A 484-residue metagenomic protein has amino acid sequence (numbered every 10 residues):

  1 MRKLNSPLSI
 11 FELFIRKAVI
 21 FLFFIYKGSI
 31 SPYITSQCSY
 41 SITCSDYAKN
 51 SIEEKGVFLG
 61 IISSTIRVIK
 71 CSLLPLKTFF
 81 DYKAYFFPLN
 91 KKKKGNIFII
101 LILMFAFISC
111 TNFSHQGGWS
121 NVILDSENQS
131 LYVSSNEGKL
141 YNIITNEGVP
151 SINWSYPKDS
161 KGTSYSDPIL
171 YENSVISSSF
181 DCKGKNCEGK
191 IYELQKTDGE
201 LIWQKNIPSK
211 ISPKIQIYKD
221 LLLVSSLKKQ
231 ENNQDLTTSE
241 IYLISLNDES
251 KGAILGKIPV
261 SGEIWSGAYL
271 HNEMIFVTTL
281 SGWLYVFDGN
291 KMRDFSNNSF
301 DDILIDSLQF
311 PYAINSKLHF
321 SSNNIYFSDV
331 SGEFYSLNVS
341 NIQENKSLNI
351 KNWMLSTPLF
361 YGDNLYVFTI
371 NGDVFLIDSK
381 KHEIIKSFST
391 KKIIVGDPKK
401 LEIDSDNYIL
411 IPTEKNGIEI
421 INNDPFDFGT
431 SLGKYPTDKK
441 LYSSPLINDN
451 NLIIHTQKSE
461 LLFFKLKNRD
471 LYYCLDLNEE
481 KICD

Functional and structural regions predicted by a protein language model:
M1-R16, Y47-F58: Compositionally biased, charge-rich terminal segments
N5, G60-F98: Short Fe-S-cluster ligation motifs
S9-P32, D46: Short, charged low-complexity linear segments at domain edges
I34-I52, K70-L74: Local cysteine-cluster metal-coordination motifs and their immediate loop/turn environment, predominantly Fe-S cluster
K93-C110: Sec-dependent bacterial lipoprotein signal peptides
S109-D484: Extracytoplasmic/lumenal domain signature
